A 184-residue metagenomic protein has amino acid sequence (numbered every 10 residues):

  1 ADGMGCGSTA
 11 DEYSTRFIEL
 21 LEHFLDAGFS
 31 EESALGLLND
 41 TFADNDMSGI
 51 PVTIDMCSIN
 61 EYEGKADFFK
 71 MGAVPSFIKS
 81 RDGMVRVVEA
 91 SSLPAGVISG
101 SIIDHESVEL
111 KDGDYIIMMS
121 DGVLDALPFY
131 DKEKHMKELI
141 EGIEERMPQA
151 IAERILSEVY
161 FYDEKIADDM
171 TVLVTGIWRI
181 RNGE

Functional and structural regions predicted by a protein language model:
D2, A73, M119-G122, D169: DG-centered beta-turn motif at the end of beta-strands
G5-A27, R86, L110, D114-D163 (+1 more regions): Active-site-proximal, acidic helix/loop segment immediately C-terminal to a metal-coordinating Asp/Glu
D11-D82, L156-M170, V174-T175: Catalytic core of PPM/PP2C metal-dependent serine/threonine phosphatase domains
L38-N45, P94-S101, V108-S120, L156-K165: Noncatalytic linker/hinge segments flanking ATPase motor cores
S58-E61, E109-D112, W178-R179: Extracellular and analogous surface-interaction loops
G64-E106, L110-D112, I117-M118, P128-E133 (+2 more regions): PP2C/PPM-type serine/threonine phosphatase catalytic core, specifically the conserved beta-strand-loop-alpha-helix
S92, G96, D114, I166-E184: Activation on terminal intrinsically disordered regulatory regions flanking enzyme cores
